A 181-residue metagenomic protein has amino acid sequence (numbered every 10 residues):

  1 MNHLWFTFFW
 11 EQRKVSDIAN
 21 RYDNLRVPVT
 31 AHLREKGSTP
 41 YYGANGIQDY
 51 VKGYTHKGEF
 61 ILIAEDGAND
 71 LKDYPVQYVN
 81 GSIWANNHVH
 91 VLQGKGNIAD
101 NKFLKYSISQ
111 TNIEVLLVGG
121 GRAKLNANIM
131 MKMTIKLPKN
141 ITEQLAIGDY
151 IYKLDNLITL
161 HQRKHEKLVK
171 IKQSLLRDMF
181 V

Functional and structural regions predicted by a protein language model:
M1-K14, L137-V181: Amphipathic alpha-helical coiled-coil/heptad-repeat segments
H3-R26, H32-Y41: Non-catalytic DNA-recognition/assembly elements of restriction-modification systems
S16-N20, K105-Y106, R177: Generic alpha-helical structural context detector
V29-H32, V118, Q162: A short, aromatic/hydrophobic, helix- or strand-capping loop or linear motif that either lines the entrance/gate
G43-Q48, G53-S109, V118-R122, N126-M130: A short beta-sheet element
I113: Glycine/small-residue-rich phosphate/adenosyl-binding loop
